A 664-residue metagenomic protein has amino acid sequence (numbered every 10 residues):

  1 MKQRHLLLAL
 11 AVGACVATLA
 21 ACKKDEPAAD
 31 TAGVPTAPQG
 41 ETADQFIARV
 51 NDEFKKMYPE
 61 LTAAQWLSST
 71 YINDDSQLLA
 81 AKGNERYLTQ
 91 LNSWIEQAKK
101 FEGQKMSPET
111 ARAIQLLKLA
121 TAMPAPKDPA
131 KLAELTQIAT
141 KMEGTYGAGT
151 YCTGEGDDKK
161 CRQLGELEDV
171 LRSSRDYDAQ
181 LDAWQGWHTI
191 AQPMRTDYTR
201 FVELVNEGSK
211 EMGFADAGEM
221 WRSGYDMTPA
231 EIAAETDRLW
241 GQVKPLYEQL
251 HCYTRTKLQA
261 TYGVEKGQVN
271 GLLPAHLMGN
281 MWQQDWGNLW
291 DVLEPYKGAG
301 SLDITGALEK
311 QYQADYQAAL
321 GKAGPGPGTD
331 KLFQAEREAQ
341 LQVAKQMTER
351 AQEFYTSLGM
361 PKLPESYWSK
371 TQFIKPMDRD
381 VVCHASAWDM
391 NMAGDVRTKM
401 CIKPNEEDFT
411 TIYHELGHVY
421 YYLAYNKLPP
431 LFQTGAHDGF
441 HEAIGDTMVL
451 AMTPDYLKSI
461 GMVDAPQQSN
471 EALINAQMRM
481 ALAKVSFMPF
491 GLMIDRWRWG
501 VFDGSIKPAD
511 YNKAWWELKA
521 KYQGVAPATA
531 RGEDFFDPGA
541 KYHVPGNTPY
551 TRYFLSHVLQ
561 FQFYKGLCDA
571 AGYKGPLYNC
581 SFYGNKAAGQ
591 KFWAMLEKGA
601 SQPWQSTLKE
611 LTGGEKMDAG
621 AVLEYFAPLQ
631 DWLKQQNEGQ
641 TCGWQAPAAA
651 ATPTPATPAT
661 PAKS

Functional and structural regions predicted by a protein language model:
M1-A9: Bacterial N-terminal signal peptides that target proteins for export
T18-A21: C-terminal motif of bacterial Sec signal peptides marking the signal peptidase cleavage site
K24, A29-R200, G218, K541-V544 (+4 more regions): N-terminal helix-rich structural modules
D25-A43, S69, D75-S76, D216 (+15 more regions): C-terminal, non-catalytic "cap/extension" segments appended to globular domains
K159-E166, R200-K399, S469-Q477, S486: Active-site-proximal, well-structured secondary-structure segments within enzyme catalytic domains
I232, T236-L246, G435-L473: Post-HExxH zinc-binding segment in Zn-dependent metallohydrolases
A393-Y413: Short pre-active-site segment immediately N-terminal to the catalytic Zn-binding motif
L416-L431, M448, M452: Catalytic Zn2+-binding segment of zinc metalloproteases
